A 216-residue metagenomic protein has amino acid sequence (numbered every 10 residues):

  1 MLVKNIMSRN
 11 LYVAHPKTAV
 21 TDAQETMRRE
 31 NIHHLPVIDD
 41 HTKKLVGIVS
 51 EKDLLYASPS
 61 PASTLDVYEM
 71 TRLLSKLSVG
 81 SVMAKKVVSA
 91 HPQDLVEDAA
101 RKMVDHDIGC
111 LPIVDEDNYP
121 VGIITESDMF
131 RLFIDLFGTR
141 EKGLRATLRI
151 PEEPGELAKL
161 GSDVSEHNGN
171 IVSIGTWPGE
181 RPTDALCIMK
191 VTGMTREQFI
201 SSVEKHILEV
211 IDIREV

Functional and structural regions predicted by a protein language model:
M1-N10, E51-V88, L95-V104, E116 (+3 more regions): Tandem CBS (Bateman) regulatory domains
L2-N5, R9-P36, L45-S50, S58: Basic, Lys/Arg-rich alpha-helical nucleic-acid-recognition elements, primarily the DNA-binding modules of transcription
A14, A90-H91: Short acidic-hydrophobic, aromatic-tinged amphipathic segments that line or gate anion-handling sites
M27, L35-D53, M103, L111-S127: A glycine-centered beta-loop-beta connector
H33, G109, N170: Short acidic/polar active-site loop segments enriched in Thr and Asp
P178-A185, R214-V216: Short proline/glycine- and acidic-rich turn/helix-capping motifs at secondary-structure junctions
D184-G193: Short basic, glycine-rich beta-strand/loop surfaces that mediate nucleic-acid
